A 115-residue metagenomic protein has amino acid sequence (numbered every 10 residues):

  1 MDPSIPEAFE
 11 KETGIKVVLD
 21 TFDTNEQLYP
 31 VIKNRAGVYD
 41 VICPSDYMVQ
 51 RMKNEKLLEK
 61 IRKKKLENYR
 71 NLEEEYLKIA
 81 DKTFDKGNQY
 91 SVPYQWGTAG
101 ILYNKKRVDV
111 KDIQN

Functional and structural regions predicted by a protein language model:
M1-M52: Early extracytoplasmic/lumenal segment of secretory-pathway proteins
T13-V17, D40-V41, K63-E67, K82-T83 (+1 more regions): Short, surface-exposed linear patches
T24, D112-N115: Alpha-helix N-cap recognition
V38, W96-T98: A structure-centric signal for secondary-structure junctions around beta-strands
Q50-W96, K111-D112: Hinge/lid segment of periplasmic solute-binding proteins
T98-V110: Hydrophobic/proline-rich hinge and linker segments of small-molecule sensing/allosteric domains, predominantly
